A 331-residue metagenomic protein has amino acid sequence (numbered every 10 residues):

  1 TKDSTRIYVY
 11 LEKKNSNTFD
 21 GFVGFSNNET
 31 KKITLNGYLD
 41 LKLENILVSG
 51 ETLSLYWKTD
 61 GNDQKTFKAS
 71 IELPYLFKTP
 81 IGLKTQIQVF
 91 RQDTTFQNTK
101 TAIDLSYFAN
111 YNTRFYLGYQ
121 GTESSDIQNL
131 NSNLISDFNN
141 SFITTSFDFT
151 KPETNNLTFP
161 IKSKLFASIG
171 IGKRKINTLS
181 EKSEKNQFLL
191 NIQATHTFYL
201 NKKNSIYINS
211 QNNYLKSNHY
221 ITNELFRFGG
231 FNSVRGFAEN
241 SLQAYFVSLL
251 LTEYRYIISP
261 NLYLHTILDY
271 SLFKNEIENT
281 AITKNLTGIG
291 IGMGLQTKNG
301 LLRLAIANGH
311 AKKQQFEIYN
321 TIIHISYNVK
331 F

Functional and structural regions predicted by a protein language model:
T1, W57-T59, I87-R91, H310: Conserved short loop/turn motifs at secondary-structure junctions
T1-I81, T150-F159, A244-S248, Y256-I258 (+1 more regions): Outer-membrane beta-barrel initiation region
K14-S16, I46-V48, L76-K78, F108-N112 (+5 more regions): Outer-membrane beta-barrel channels and translocator barrels
S16-T18, I81-Y220, F273-E276: Transmembrane beta-strand segments of outer-membrane beta-barrel domains in Gram-negative and organellar OMPs
E29-I33, T59-D63, Y75-F77, D93-Q97 (+6 more regions): Replace "Gram-negative outer membrane beta-barrel proteins" with "bacterial and organellar outer membrane beta-barrel
N36-D40, S54-Y56, K68-S70, K164-F331: C-terminal transmembrane beta-barrel domains of outer membrane proteins
E44, P74, A102-D104, Q120 (+3 more regions): Subset of outer-membrane beta-barrel
F77-T79, Y111, N139-F142, N223-G236: Surface-exposed loop/turn segments flanking beta-strands in extracellular/periplasmic regions
